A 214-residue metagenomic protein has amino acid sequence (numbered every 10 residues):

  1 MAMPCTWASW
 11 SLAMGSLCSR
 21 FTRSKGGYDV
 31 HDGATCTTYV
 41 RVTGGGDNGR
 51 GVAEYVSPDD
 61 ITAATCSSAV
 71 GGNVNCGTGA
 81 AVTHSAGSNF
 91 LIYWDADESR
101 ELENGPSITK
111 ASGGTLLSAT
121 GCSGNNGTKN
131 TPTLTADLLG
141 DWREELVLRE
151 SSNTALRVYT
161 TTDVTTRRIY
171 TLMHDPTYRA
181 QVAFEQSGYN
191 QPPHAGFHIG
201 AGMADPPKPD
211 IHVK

Functional and structural regions predicted by a protein language model:
M1-K214: Extracytoplasmic/lumenal domain signature
